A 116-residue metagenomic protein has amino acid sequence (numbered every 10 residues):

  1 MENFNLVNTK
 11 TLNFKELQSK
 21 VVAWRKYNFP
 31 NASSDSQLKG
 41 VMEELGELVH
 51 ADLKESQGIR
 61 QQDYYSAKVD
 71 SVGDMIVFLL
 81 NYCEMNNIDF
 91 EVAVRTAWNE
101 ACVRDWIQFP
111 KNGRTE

Functional and structural regions predicted by a protein language model:
M1-V72, I76-E116: Flexible "arm" and connector segments at domain edges
